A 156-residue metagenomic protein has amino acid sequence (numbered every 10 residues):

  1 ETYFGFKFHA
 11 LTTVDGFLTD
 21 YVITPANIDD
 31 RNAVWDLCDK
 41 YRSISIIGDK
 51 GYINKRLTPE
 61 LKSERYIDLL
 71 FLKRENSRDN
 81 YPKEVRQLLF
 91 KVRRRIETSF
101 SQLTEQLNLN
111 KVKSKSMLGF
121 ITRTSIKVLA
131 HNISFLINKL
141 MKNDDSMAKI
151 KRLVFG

Functional and structural regions predicted by a protein language model:
E1-S63, L70, R74: Polybasic low-complexity intrinsically disordered regions
T2-F4, F17, L37, G48 (+6 more regions): A general marker of short, structured functional hotspots
F6-T12, T24, K55, R74 (+6 more regions): Generic signature of intrinsically disordered, low-complexity segments enriched in small/polar residues
F8, L37-D39, V85, L107 (+1 more regions): Generic hydrophobic alpha-helical membrane-segment signal
N27, N32, N54, N76 (+5 more regions): Detector for Asparagine
S45, K50-L118: Helix-centered, glycine/charged polyanion-binding patches within enzymatic domains that contact phosphate-containing
L88-G156: Basic, amphipathic alpha-helical segments enriched in Lys/Arg and hydrophobic/aromatic residues
